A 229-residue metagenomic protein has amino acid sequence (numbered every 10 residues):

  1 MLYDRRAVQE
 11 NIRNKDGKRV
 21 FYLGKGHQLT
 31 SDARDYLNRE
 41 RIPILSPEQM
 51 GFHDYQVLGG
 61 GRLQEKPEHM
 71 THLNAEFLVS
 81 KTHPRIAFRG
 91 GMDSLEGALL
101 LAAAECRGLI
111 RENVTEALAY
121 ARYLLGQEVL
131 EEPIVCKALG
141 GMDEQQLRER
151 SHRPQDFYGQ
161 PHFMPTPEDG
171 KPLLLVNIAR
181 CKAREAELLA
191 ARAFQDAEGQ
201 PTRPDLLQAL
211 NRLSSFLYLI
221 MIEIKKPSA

Functional and structural regions predicted by a protein language model:
M1-F52: Membrane-cytosol interface segments
S31, D35, R39-A229: Phosphate/pyrophosphate-binding loop motifs in nucleotide- or prenyl diphosphate-using proteins
